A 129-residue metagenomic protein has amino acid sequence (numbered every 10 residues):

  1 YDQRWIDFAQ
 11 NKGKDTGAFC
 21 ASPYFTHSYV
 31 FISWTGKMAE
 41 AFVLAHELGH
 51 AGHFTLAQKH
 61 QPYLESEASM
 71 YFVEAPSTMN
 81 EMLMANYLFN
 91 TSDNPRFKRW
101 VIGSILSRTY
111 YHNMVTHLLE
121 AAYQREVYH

Functional and structural regions predicted by a protein language model:
Y1-H129: Cation-handling catalytic/transport regions enriched in His/Asp/Glu
